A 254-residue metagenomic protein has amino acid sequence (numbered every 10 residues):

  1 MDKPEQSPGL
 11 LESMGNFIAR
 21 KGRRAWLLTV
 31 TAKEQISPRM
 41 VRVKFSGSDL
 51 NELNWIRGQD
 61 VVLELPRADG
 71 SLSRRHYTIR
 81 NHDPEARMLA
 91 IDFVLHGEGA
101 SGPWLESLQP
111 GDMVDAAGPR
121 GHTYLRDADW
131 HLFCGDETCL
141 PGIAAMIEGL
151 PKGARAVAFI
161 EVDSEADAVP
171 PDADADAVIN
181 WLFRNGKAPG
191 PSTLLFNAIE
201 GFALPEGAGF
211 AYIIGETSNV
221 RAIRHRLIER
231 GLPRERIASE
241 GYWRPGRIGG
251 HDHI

Functional and structural regions predicted by a protein language model:
M1-I254: Extended, composition-driven regions rather than compact fold-specific motifs
